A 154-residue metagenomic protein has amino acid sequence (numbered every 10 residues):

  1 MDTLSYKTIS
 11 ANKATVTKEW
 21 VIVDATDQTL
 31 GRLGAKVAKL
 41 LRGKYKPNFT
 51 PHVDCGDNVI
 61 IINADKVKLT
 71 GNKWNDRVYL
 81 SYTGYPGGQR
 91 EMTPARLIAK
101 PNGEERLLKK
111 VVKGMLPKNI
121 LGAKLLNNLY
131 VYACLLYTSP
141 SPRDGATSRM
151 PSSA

Functional and structural regions predicted by a protein language model:
D2-G84, Q89-R106: Ribosome large-subunit tunnel/peptidyl-transferase-proximal elements
E104-M115: Polyanion-binding loop/helix "lid" in catalytic or ligand-binding cores
Y137-P142: Conserved small/polar residues in nucleotide/adenosyl-binding loops
M150-A154: Hydrophobic alpha-helical segments, chiefly the membrane-spanning helices and signal/signal-anchor peptides
